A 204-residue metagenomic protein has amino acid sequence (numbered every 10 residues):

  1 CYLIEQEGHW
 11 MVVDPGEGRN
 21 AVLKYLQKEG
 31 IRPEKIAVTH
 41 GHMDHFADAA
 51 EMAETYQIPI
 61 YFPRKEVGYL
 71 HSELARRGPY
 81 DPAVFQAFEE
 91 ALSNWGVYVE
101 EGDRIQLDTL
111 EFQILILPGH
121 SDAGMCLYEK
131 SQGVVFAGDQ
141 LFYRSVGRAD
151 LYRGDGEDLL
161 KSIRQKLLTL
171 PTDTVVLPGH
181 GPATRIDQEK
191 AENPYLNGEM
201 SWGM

Functional and structural regions predicted by a protein language model:
C1-E29, C126-G138: Conserved beta-strand hairpin/beta-sheet module of binuclear metal-dependent hydrolase folds, prominently
C1-Y2, V97, G102-D103, M125 (+1 more regions): Residue-level detector of beta-strand structural context in well-folded domains
W10, R76-Y80, E111-M204: Metallo-beta-lactamase
M11-V13, K35-A37, I116: Short catalytic-loop micro-motif centered on adjacent basic/acidic residues
V13-P15, V38, F62, T109 (+1 more regions): Small/polar loops that bind or transfer phosphate-bearing groups
G18-I105, E192-E199: Active-site HxH/HxHxD metal-binding segment of metal-dependent hydrolases
I31, D108, T172: Structured loop/turn residues at beta-strand edges in well-structured enzyme cores
